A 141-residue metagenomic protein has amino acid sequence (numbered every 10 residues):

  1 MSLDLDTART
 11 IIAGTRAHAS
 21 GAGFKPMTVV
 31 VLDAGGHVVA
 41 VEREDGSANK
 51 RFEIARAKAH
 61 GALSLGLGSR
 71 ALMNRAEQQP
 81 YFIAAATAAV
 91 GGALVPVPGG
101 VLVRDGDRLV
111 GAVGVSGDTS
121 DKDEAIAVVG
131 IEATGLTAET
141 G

Functional and structural regions predicted by a protein language model:
M1-G141: Flexible, solvent-exposed loop/hinge segments and secondary-structure transition points
